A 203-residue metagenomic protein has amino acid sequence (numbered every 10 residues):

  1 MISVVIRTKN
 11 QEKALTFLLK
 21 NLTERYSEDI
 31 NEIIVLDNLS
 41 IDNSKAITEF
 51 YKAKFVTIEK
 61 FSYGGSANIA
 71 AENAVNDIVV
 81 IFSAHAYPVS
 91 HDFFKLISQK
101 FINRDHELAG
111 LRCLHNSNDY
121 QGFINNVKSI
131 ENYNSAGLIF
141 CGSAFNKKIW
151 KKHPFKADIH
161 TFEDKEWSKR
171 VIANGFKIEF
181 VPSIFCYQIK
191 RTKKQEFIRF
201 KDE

Functional and structural regions predicted by a protein language model:
K20-I30: Short, acidic, metal-binding catalytic loop of nucleotide-sugar glycosyltransferases
D37-K45, A86-Y87: A conserved acidic beta->alpha catalytic loop
I58-A74: Glycine-rich, basic loop-to-helix element that forms the pyrophosphate-binding segment of sugar-nucleotide handling
D77-Y87: Short beta-strand-to-loop acidic/aromatic patch adjacent to the donor-nucleotide binding site
Y87-F123: Conserved donor NDP-sugar-binding/catalytic core segment of glycosyltransferases
K128-F145, H160: A recurrent flexible, glycine/aromatic-enriched loop bordering the glycosyltransferase active site that acts as
T161-K169: Acidic donor-binding loop at a coil-to-helix junction in glycosyltransferase catalytic cores that engages
V181-R199: Active-site donor/metal-binding and catalytic loop motifs of nucleotide-sugar-dependent glycosylation enzymes
